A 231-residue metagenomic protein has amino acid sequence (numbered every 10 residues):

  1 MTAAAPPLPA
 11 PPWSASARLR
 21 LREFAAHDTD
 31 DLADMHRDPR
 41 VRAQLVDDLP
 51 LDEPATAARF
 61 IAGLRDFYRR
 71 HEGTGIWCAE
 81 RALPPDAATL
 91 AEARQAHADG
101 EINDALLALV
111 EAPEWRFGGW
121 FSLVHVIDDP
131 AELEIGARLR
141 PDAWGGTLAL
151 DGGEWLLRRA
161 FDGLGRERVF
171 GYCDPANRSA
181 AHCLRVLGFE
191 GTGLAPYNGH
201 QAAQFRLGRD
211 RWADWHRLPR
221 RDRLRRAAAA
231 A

Functional and structural regions predicted by a protein language model:
M1-D142, R159, G163-Y172, L187-A231: GNAT-family acyltransferases
D28, T147, N177: Conserved G/P- and acidic residue-centered "switch" motifs that form tight phosphate/ATP-binding loops in soluble
R116-G118, E134, L148-D151, H182: Generic recognition of short, well-ordered alpha-helical segments
A143, T147-L156: Conserved acetyl-CoA pyrophosphate-binding loop and the N-cap/start of the following alpha-helix in GNAT-like
L150, A176-T192: Conserved active-site alpha-helix within GNAT-family acetyltransferase domains
